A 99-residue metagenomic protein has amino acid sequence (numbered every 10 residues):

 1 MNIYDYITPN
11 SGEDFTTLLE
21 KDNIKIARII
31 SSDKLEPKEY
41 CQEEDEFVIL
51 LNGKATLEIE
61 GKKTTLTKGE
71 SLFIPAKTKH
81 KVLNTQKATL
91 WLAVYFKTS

Functional and structural regions predicted by a protein language model:
M1-R28, D33-E39: A short, N-terminal "cap"/entry segment at the start of jelly-roll beta-barrel domains of the cupin/DSBH fold
N23, E44, A88-W91: A structure-centric signal for secondary-structure junctions around beta-strands
Q42-L57: Short, conserved beta-strand element in jelly-roll/cupin
D45, S71-F73, K81: A generic "structured core" feature
E60-K62, T85: Short strand-coil-strand connectors
K62-A76: Short acidic-glycine-tyrosine-enriched beta hairpin
K77-S99: Ligand-binding loop in jelly-roll beta-barrel domains
